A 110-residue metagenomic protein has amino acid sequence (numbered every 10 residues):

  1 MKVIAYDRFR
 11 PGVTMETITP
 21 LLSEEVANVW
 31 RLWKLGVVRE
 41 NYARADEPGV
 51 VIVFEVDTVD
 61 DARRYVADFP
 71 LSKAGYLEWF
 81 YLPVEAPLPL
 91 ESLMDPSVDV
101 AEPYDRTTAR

Functional and structural regions predicted by a protein language model:
M1-R110: Conserved, structured core segments of small domains
